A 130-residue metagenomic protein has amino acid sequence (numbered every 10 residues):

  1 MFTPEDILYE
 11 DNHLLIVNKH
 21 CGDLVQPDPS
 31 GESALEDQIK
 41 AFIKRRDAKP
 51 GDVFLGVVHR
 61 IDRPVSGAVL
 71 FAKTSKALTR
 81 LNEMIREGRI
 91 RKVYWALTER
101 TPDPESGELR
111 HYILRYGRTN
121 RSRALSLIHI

Functional and structural regions predicted by a protein language model:
M1-H129: RNA pseudouridine synthases
